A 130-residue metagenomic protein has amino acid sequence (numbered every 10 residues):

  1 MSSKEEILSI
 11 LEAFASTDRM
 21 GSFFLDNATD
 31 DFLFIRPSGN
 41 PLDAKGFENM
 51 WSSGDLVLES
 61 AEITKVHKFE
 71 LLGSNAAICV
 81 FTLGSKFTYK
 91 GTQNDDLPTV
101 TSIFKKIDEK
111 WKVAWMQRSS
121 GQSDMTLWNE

Functional and structural regions predicted by a protein language model:
M1-E5, E130: Basic/polar N-terminal segments that are highly enriched at the extreme N-terminus, encompassing both cleavable
K4-S9, M20-N75, F81, N94: A solvent-exposed, acidic/Ser-Thr-rich amphipathic alpha-helical stretch
M50, I63, S120-E130: Short, charge- and proline-biased low-complexity linear segments that act as flexible interaction/docking motifs
V80-F87: Generic short beta-strand segments
Y89-G91: Outer-membrane beta-barrel domain signature
L97-L127: Short beta-strand edge/turn micro-motifs at domain boundaries
